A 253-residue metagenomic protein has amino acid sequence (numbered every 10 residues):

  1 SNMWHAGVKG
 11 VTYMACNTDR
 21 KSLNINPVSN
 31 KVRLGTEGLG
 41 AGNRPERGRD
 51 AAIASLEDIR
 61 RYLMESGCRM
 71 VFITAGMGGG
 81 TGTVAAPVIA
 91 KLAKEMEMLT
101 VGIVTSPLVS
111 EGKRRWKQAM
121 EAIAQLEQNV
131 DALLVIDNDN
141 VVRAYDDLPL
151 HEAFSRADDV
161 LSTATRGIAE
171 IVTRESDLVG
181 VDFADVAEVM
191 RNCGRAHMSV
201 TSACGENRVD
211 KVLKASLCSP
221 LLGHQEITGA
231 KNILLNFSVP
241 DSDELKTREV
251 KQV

Functional and structural regions predicted by a protein language model:
S1-V253: Tubulin/FtsZ superfamily GTPase core signature
